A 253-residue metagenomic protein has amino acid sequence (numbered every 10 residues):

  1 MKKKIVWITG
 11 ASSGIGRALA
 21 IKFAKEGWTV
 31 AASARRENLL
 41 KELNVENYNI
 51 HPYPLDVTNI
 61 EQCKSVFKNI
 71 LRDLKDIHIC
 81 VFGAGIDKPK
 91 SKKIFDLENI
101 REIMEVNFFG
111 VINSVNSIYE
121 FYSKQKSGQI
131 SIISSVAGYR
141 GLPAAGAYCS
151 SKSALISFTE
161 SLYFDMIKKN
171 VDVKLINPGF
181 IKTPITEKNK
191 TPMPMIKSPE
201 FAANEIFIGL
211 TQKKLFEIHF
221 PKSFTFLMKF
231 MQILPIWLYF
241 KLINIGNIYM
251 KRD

Functional and structural regions predicted by a protein language model:
S12-S13: Conserved glycine-rich cofactor-binding loop
E26-E42: Conserved glycine-rich Rossmann-like NAD(P)H-binding loop of the short-chain dehydrogenase/reductase
G83-K88: Conserved NAD(P)H cofactor-binding loop of Rossmann-fold oxidoreductase domains
S91-M104: Substrate-binding pocket helix/loop in short-chain dehydrogenase/reductase
V115, S151: Active-site helix of classical SDR
S135: Residue(s) in the substrate-gating loop at a strand-loop-helix junction that position the organic substrate next
L175, T191-F226: C-terminal helical subdomain
